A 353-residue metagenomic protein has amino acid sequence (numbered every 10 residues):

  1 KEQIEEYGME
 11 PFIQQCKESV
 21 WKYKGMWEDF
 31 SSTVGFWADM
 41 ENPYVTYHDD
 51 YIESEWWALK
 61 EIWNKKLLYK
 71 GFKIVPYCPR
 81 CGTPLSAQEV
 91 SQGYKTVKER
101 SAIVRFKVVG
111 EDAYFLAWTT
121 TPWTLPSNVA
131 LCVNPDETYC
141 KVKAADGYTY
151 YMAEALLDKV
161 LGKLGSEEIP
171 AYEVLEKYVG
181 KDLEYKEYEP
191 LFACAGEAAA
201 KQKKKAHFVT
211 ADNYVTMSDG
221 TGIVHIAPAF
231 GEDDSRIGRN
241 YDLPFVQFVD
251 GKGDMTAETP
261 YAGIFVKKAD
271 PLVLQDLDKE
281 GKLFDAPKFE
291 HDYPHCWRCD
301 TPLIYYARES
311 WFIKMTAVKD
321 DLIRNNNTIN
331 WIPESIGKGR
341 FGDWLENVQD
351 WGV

Functional and structural regions predicted by a protein language model:
E2-P126, Y214, S218-V353: Residue patterns forming the tRNA-binding/recognition surfaces of aminoacyl-tRNA synthetases and related DALR
S127-V129, V133, E137-K141, A145-D250: Catalytic alpha/beta core of large soluble enzyme barrels
